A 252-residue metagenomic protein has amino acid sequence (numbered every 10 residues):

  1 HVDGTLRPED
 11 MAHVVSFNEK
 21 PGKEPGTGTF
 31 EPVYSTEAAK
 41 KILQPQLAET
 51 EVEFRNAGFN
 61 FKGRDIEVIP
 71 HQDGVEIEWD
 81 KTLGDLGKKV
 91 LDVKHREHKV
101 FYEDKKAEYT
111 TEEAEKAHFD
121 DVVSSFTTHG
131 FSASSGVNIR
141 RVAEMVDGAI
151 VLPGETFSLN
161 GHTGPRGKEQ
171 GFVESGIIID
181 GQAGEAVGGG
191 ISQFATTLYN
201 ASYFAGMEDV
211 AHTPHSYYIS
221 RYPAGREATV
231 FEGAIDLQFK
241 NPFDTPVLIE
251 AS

Functional and structural regions predicted by a protein language model:
H1-S252: Surface-exposed, secretory/extracytoplasmic low-complexity segments enriched in Ser/Thr/Asn/Gly/Pro
